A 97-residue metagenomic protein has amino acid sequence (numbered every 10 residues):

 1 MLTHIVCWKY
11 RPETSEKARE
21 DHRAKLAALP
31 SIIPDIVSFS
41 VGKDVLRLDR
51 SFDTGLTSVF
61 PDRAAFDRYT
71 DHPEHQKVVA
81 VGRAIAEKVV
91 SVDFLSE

Functional and structural regions predicted by a protein language model:
M1-D53, P61-D71, F94-E97: Short S/T/G/P-rich N-terminal loop/turn motif that feeds into the first structured element of a domain
P30, R83-A86: Generic secondary-structure transition motif, activating predominantly at the C-termini of alpha-helices
V37, I85-K88: Non-catalytic terminal and connector segments of soluble metabolic enzymes
T70, V79-G82: Short, flexible helix/strand-to-coil boundary loops that buttress conserved ligand/catalytic motifs in alpha/beta
Q76-V79, A86: A common structural junction motif
